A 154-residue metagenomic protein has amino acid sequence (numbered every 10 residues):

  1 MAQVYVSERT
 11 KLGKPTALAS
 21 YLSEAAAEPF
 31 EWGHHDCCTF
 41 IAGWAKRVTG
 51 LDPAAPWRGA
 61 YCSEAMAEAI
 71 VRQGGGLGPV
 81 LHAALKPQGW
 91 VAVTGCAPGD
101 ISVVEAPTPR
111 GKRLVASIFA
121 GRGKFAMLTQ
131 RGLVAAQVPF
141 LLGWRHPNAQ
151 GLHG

Functional and structural regions predicted by a protein language model:
M1-V71: N-terminal capping segments
A2-K11, P107-R113, N148-G154: Intrinsically disordered, low-complexity coil segments
W32, W44, W90, K124-F125 (+1 more regions): Tryptophan-centered motif/residue detector
H34-H35, H82, H146, H153: Histidine (H) residue identity feature
P53-A55, K124-M127, L141, A149: Short, surface-exposed linear patches
E64-A135: ...with weaker cross-activation on analogous glycine-rich loops/strands in unrelated enzymes
A135-G154: Glycine- and charge-enriched low-complexity intrinsically disordered segments
